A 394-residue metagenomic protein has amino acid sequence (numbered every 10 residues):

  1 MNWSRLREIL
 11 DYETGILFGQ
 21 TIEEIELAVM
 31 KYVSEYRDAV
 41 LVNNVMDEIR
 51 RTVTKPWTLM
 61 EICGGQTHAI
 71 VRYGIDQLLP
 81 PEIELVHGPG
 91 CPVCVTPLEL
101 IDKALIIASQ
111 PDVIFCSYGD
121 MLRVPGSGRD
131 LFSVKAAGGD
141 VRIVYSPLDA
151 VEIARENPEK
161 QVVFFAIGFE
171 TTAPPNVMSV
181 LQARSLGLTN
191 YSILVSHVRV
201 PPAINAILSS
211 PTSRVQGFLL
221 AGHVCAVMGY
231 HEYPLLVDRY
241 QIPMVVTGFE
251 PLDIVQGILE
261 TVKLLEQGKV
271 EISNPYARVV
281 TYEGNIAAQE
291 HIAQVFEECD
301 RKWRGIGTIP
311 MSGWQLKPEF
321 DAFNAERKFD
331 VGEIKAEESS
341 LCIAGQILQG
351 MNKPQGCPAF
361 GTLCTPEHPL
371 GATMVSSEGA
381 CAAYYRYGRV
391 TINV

Functional and structural regions predicted by a protein language model:
A28-E159, A173, P202-I204, K328-E367 (+1 more regions): Metallocofactor- and cofactor-centric catalytic cores in central/energy metabolism, strongly enriched
P56-L59, N190-Y191, G268-A277, W303-R304 (+2 more regions): Flexible, glycine/charged-enriched surface loops at secondary-structure junctions
I62, H87, C116-G119, F164-I167 (+3 more regions): Short beta-strand segments
L85-H87, G139-P147, S185-P202, Q216-L219 (+1 more regions): Short, acidic/small-residue loops that bind anionic groups at enzyme active sites
E156-A166, T171-G222, V227: Active-site histidine-anchored catalytic micro-motif
V215-A277: A conserved active-site cap/scaffold subdomain adjacent to cofactor or substrate pockets
Q256-Q346: Internal helical hairpin/lid segments
